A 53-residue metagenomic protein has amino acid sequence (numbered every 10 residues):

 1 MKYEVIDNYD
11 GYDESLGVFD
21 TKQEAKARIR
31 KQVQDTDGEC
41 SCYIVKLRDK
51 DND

Functional and structural regions predicted by a protein language model:
M1-Y3, Y43: Short beta-strand micro-motifs in enzyme catalytic cores
Y3-Y9: A short beta-strand micro-motif
V5, E24-A25: Intrinsically disordered, low-complexity repeat segments enriched in small/polar residues
E14-L16, K26, R30-D53: Short, mixed-charge low-complexity intrinsically disordered segments
